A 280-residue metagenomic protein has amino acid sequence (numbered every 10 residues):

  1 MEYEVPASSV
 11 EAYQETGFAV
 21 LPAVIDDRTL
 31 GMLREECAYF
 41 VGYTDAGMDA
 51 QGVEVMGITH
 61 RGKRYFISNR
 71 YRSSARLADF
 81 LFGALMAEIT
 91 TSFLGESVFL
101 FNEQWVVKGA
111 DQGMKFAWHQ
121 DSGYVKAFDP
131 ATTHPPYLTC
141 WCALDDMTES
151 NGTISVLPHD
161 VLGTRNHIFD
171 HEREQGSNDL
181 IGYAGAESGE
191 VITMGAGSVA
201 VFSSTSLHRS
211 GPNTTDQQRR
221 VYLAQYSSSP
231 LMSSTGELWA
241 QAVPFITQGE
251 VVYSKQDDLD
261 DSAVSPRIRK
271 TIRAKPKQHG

Functional and structural regions predicted by a protein language model:
M1-T16, P22-W118, G123-Y124, D129 (+1 more regions): Non-heme Fe(II)-dependent double-stranded beta-helix
E11, M147-L207: Double-stranded beta-helix
Y43, M48-V55, V199, S206-G280: Non-heme Fe(II)/2-oxoglutarate
E54, Q120-S122, H171-A186, E237-V243: Short, surface-exposed loop/helix-turn segments at secondary-structure junctions that function as lids/hinges flanking
Q104, Q120-S122, C142-D146, P158: Short, structured patches in soluble enzyme cores that scaffold and shape functional sites
K108, L157-T164, Q225-L231: Short edge-strand/loop segments of extracellular domains
M114-Q120, A127-P130, S150-H159, R165-F169 (+1 more regions): A short secondary-structure junction signal
K126-E149, T193, Q225-S228: Short, conserved beta-strand element in jelly-roll/cupin
